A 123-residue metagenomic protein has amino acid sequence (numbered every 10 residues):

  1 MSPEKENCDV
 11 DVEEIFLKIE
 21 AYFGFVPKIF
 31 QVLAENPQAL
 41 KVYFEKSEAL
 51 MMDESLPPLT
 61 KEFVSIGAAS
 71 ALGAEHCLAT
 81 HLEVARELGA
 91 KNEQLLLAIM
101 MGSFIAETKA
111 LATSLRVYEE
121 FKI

Functional and structural regions predicted by a protein language model:
M1-I123: Hydrophobic alpha-helical segments
